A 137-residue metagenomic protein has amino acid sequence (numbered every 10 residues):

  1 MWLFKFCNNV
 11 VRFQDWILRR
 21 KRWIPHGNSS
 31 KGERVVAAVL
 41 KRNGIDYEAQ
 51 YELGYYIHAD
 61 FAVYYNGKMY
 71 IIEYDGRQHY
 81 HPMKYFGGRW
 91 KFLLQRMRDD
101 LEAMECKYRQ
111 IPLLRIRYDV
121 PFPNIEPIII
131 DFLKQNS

Functional and structural regions predicted by a protein language model:
W2-S137: Nucleic-acid endo/exonuclease domains
